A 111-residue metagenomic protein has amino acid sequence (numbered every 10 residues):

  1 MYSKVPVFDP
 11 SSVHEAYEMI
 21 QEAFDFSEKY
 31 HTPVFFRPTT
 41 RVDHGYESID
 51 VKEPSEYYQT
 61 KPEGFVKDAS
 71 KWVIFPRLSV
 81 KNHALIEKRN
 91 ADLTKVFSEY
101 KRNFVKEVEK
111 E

Functional and structural regions predicted by a protein language model:
M1-Y2: Flexible glycine/proline-rich, aromatic-decorated loop/lid segments
S11-E111: Flexible, low-complexity linker and terminal segments
